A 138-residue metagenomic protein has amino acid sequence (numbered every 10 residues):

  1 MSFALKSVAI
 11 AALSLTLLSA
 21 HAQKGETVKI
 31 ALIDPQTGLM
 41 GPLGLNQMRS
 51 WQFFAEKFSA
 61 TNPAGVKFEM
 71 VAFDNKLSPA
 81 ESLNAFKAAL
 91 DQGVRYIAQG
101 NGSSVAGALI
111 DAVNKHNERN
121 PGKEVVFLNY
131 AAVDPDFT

Functional and structural regions predicted by a protein language model:
M1-K29, D91: Short, low-complexity disordered leader/linker segments with a strong preference for bacterial N-terminal type II
K24-G25, M48-M70: Signal peptide-proximal N-terminal region of secreted/periplasmic/extracellular or secretory-lumen proteins
E26-K29, A64-E69, Q92-I97, P121-V126: Loop/turn elements at helix/coil->beta-strand transitions in domains of secreted/extracellular proteins
A31-Q52, F73-A80, N101-G102: Extracytoplasmic "Venus flytrap"
E56-A64, D91, K115-R119: Secondary-structure boundary motif
A72, P79-Y96, A112-N117: Short, well-structured alpha-helical segments in soluble
R95-T138: Extracytoplasmic ligand/sensor domains, especially the bilobed periplasmic-binding protein
